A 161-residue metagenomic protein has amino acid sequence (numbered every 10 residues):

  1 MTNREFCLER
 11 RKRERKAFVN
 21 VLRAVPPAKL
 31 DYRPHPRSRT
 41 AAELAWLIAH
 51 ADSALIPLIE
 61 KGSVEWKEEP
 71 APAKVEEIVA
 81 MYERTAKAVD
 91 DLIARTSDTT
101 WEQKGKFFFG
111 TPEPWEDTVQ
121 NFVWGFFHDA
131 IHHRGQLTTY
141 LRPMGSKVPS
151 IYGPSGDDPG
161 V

Functional and structural regions predicted by a protein language model:
T2, A73, R84, T118 (+1 more regions): Short, conserved clusters of charged catalytic residues that mark active-site and nucleotide-handling motifs
N3-C7, V75-V79, V123, F127: Active-site rim elements
L8-L22, K29-P70, F108-V161: Short, contiguous alpha-helical
R23-P26, A94: Amphipathic, well-packed alpha-helical segments that form the structural scaffold of globular domains
P27-K29, E102: Short secondary-structure junction motifs
P57-D98: Helix-adjacent hinge/juxtasegments
R95-P112: Acidic catalytic patch
